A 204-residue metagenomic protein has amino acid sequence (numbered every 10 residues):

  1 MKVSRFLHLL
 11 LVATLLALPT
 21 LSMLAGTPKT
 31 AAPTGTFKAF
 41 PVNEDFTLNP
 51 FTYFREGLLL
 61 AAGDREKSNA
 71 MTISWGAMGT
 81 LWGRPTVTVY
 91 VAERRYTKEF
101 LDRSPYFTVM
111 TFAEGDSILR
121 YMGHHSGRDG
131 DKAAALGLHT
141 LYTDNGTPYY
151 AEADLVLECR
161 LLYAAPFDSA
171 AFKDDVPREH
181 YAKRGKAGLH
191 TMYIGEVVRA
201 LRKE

Functional and structural regions predicted by a protein language model:
M1-L11: Bacterial N-terminal signal peptides that target proteins for export
M1-V3, P19, M71: Intrinsic disorder/low-complexity segments
L10-S22: Bacterial N-terminal signal peptides
G26-E204: Basic, polyanion-binding surface patches
